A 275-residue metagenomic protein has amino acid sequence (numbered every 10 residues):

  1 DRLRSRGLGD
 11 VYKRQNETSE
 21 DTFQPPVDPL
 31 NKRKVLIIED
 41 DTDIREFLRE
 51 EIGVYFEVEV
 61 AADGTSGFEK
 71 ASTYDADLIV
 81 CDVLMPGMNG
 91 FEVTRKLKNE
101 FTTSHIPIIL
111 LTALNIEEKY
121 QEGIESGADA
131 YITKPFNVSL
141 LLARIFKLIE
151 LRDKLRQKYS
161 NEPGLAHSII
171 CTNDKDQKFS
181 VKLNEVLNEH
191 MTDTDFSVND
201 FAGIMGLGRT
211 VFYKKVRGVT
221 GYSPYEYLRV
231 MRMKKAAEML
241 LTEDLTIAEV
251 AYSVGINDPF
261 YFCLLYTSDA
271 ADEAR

Functional and structural regions predicted by a protein language model:
D1-Q15, D269-R275: Single conserved hydrophobic/aromatic residue that forms the stacking wall/gate of nucleotide- or nucleobase-binding
Y74-V80: Active-site beta3 strand of CheY-like receiver
M85: Receiver (REC) domain active-site loop signature in two-component systems and cognate sites in sensor histidine kinases
F136-I145, I149: C-terminal output helix
S197, E243-A270, R275: Sequence-specific DNA-binding recognition helix
G218-N257: Terminal helix-turn-helix DNA-binding modules in bacterial transcription factors
